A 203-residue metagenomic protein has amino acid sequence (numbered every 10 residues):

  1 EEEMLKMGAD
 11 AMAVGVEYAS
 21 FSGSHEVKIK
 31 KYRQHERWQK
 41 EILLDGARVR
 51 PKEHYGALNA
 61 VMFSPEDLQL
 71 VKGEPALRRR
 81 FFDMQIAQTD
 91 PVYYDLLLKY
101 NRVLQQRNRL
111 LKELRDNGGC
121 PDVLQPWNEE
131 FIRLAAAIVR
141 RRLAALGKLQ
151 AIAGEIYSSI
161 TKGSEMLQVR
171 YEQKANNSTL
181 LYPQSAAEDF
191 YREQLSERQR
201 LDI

Functional and structural regions predicted by a protein language model:
E2-L77, D83-T89, Y93, G154-E155 (+1 more regions): Nucleotide-state sensing region of NTPase/ATPase domains
K6, K28-K31, K40, K52 (+8 more regions): Context-gated lysine
M7, Y100-V103, R142: Intracellular alpha-helical coupling/juxtamembrane segments of multi-pass membrane proteins
A9, I86-P91, Q105-N108, K112 (+4 more regions): Non-catalytic alpha-helical coupling and interface elements of nucleotide-dependent molecular machines and regulators
M12, S24, K30-R33, E74 (+6 more regions): Intrinsic disorder and flexible coil segments
R50, H54-Y55, F63, D90-Y93 (+5 more regions): Aromatic-residue detector
Q69-L70, A76-D122, E129: Long, charged N-terminal accessory/stalk domains
R115-I203: Conserved NTPase motor "head" modules and their coupling/switch loops across ABC/AAA+ ATPases, GTPases, and GHKL ATPases
